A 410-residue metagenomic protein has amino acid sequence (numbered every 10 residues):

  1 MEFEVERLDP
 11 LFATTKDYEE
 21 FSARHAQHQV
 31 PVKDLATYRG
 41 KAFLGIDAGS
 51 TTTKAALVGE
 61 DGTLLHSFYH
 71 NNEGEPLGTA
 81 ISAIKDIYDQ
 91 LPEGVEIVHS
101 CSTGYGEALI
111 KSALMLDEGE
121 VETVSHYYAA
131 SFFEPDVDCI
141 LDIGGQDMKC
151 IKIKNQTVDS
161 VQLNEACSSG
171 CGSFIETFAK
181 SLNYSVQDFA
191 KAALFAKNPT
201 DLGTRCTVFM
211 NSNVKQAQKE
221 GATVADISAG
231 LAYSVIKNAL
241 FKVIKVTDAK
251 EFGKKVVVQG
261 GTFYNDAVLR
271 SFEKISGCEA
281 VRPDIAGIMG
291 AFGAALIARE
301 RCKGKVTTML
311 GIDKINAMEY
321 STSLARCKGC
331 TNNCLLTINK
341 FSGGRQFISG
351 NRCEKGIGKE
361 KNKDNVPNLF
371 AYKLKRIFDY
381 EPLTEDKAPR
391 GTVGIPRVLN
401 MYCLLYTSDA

Functional and structural regions predicted by a protein language model:
M1-E6, Y128, I175-T177, D284-L310: Glycine-rich phosphate-binding/hydrolytic loop that grips phosphoryl groups
A23-V32, G230-G253: Phosphate/ATP-binding catalytic cores across multiple sugar-kinase/actin-like superfamilies, primarily ASKHA
L35-E60, V137-I153: Gly/Thr-rich phosphate-binding beta-strand-loop-beta motif of the actin/hexokinase/Hsp70
I46-S82, D86, V161, E165: Short glycine-rich, Thr/Ser-proximal phosphate-binding strand/loop in the N-terminal lobe of ATP-dependent enzymes
N72-L77, N155-F195, G287, E300 (+2 more regions): Glycine-rich phosphate-binding loop plus the immediately following alpha-helix
T103-G106, S234, K250-E273, A286-G287 (+1 more regions): Glycine-rich phosphate-binding loops at beta-strand->alpha-helix junctions
S212-F241: Adenine-nucleotide phosphate-binding core of ATP-dependent small-molecule kinases
Y406-A410: Conserved small/polar residues in nucleotide/adenosyl-binding loops
